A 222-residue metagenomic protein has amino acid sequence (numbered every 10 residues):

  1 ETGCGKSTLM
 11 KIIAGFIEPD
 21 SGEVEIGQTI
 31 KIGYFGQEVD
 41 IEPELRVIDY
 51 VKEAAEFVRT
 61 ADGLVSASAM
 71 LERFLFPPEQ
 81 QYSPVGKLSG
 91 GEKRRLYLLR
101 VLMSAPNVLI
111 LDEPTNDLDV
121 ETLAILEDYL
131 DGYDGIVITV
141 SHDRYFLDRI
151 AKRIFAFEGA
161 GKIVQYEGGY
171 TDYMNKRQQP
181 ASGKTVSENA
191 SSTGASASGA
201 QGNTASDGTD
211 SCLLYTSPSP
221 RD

Functional and structural regions predicted by a protein language model:
E1-L213, S217: ABC ATP-binding cassette signature C-motif
P218-D222: A short, hydrophobic C-terminal helix/tail in secreted or cell-surface proteins
